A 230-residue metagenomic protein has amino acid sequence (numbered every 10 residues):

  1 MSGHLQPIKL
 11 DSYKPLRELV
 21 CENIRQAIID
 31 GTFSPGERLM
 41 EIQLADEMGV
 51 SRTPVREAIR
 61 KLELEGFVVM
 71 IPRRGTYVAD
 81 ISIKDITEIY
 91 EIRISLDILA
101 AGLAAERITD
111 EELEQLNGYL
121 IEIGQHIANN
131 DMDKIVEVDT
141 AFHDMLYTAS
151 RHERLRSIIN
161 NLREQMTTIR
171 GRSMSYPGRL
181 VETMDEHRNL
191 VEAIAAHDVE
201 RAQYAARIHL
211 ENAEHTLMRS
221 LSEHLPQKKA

Functional and structural regions predicted by a protein language model:
M1-E106, E111-E112, Q203, E214 (+1 more regions): Short linear motifs at protein or domain termini
D11-L16, N117-G124, N129, E164 (+1 more regions): C-terminal all-alpha effector/ligand-binding and dimerization domain of prokaryotic HTH-type transcriptional repressors
S12-L16, V138, R151: Residue-level signature of the cytosolic catalytic core of signaling kinases
C21, E41, I86-I89, R93 (+8 more regions): A general structural signal for well-ordered alpha-helical segments in protein cores
M70, D139, E182-M184: Short, flexible turn/loop "capping" segments at secondary-structure junctions
D85, T109-E112, D131-I135, R151 (+3 more regions): Residue-level recognition of alpha-helical structural elements
I92-I108, T140-P177, N212, T216-L217: Hydrophobic, amphipathic alpha-helical faces that serve as interaction scaffolds
